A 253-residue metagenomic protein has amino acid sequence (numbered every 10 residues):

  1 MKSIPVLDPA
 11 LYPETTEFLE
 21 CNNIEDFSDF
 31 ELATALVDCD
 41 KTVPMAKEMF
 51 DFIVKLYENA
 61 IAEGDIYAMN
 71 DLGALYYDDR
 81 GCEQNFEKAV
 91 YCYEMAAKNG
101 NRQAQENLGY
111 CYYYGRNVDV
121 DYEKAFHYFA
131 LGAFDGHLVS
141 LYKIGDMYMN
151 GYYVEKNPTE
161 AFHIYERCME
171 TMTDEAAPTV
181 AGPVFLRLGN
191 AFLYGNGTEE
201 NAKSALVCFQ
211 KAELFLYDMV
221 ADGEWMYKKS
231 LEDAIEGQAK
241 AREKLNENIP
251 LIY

Functional and structural regions predicted by a protein language model:
K2-P44: N-terminal alpha-helical interaction modules that lie
L7-P9, P44-D51, N85-F86, D121-Y122 (+2 more regions): Helix-turn-helix repeat elements of alpha-solenoid scaffolds
N23-S28, C39-T42, E63-D65, D78-R80 (+11 more regions): Short helix-capping/linker turns of helical repeat alpha-solenoids
T34-K41, D71-D78, C82, N107-Y114 (+5 more regions): Hydrophobic face of amphipathic alpha-helices that form TPR/SEL1-like repeat modules and related alpha-solenoid
A35, L75, C111, G132 (+6 more regions): TPR/TPR-like alpha-solenoid repeats
D218-Y253: Terminal, low-structured helical/coil segments at or just beyond the last alpha-helical repeat
